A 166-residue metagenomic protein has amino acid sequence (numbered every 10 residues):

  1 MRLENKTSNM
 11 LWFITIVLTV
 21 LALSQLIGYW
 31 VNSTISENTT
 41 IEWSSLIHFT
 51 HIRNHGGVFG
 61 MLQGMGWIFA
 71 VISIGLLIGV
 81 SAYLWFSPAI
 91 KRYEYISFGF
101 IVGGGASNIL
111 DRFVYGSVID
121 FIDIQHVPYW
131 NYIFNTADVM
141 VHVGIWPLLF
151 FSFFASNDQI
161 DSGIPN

Functional and structural regions predicted by a protein language model:
M1-N166: Alpha-helical transmembrane bundles and membrane-interface segments of multipass inner-membrane proteins
